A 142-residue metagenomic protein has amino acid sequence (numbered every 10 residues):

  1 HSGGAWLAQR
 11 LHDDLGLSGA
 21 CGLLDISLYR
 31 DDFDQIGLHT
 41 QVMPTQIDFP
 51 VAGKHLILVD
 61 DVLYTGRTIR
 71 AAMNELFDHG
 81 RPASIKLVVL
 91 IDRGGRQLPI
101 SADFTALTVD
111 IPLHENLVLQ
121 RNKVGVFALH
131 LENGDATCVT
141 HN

Functional and structural regions predicted by a protein language model:
H1-H12, G66-T68, E75: Charged, well-structured alpha/beta interaction segments
S2-G3, S27-Y29, I91-R96: Conserved nucleotide-binding/hydrolysis micro-motifs of P-loop NTPases
L17-L56, R70, L98-S101: Short, glycine/charge-rich flexible loops or terminal/linker lids adjacent to PRPP-binding catalytic cores
L23, L58, L87-V89: Structural beta-sheet core signal
P50-L63, H114-V126: Extended, charge-rich low-complexity interaction segments
H55-S84: Internal catalytic or translocation cores that form aromatic/hydrophobic pockets or channels for amphipathic metabolites
N74-N142: PRPP-dependent phosphoribosyltransferase catalytic core
